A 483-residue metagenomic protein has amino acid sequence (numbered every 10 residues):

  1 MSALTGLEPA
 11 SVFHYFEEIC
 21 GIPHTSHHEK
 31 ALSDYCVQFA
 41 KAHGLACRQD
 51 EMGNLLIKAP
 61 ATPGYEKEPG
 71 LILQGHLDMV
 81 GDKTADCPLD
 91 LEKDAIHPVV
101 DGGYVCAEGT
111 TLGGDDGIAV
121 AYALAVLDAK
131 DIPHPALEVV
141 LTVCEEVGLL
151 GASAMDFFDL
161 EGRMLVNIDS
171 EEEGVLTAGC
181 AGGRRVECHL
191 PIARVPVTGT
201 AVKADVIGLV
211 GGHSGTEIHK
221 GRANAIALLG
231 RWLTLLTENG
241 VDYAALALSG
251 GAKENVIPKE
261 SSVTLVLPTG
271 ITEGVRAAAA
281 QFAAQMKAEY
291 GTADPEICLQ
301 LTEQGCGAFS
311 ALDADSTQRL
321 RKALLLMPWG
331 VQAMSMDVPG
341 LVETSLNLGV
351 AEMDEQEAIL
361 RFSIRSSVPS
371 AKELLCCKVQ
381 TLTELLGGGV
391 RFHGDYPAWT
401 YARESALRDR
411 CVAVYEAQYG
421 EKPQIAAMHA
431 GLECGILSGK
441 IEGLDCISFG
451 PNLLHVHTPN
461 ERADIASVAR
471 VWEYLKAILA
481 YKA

Functional and structural regions predicted by a protein language model:
S2-Y104: Acidic/His- and Gly-rich active-site-bordering loop/insert found across diverse amide/peptide-bond hydrolases
P9-V12, M336, E343-A358, S363 (+1 more regions): Zn-dependent metallopeptidase/amidohydrolase metal-coordination segment
E17-G21, T264, C298-S310, N347-A351 (+2 more regions): A short beta-alpha structural unit
Y65-D156, G162-R163, T198-A201, A314-T317 (+5 more regions): Active-site metal-coordination/substrate-binding segment of hydrolases, especially metallo-dependent peptidases
H134-A225, L233, T237: Fold-level recognition of mixed alpha/beta catalytic cores in primary-metabolism enzymes, strongest
F158, R222-N239, L267-T272, S316-L325 (+4 more regions): His/Asp/Glu-rich mid-to-C-terminal helical/loop segments that flank catalytic regions of hydrolases
R222-A227, R231-L248, Y401-L444: Active-site-adjacent substrate-binding region of metalloamidase/peptidase-like peptide-processing proteins
E254-G330, M334: A conserved active-site cap/scaffold subdomain adjacent to cofactor or substrate pockets
